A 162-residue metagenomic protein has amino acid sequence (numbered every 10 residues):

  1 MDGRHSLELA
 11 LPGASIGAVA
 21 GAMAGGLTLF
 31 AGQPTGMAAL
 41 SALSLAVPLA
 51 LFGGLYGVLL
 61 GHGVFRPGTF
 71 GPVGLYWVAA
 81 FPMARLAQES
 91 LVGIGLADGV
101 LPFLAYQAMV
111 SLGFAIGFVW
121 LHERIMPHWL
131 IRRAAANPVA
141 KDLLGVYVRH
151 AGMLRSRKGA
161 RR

Functional and structural regions predicted by a protein language model:
M1-R162: Juxtamembrane/disordered regions of integral membrane proteins
